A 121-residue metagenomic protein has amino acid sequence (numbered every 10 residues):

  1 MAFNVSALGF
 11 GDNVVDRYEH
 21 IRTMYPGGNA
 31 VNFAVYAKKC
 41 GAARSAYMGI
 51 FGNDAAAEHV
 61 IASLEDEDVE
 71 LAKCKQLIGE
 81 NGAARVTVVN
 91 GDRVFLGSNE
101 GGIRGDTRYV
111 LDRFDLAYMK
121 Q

Functional and structural regions predicted by a protein language model:
M1-R22: Positively charged, low-complexity intrinsically disordered leader regions
V5, K120-Q121: Conserved acidic residues
G9, A37, S45-A46: Small side chains
G9, G27, Q76: Conserved strand-loop elements at the edges of beta-sheets that form or border functional pockets
V15-Y18, A43-K120: Conserved N-terminal subdomain of the carbohydrate kinase-like
I21-N29: A short, glycine/small-residue-rich beta-strand->loop->alpha-helix junction that serves as a flexible
N29-A30, N81: Short glycine/serine/threonine-rich phosphate/pyrophosphate-binding segments that cradle anionic phosphate groups
A30-K39: Histidine-anchored nucleotide/phosphate-binding helix
